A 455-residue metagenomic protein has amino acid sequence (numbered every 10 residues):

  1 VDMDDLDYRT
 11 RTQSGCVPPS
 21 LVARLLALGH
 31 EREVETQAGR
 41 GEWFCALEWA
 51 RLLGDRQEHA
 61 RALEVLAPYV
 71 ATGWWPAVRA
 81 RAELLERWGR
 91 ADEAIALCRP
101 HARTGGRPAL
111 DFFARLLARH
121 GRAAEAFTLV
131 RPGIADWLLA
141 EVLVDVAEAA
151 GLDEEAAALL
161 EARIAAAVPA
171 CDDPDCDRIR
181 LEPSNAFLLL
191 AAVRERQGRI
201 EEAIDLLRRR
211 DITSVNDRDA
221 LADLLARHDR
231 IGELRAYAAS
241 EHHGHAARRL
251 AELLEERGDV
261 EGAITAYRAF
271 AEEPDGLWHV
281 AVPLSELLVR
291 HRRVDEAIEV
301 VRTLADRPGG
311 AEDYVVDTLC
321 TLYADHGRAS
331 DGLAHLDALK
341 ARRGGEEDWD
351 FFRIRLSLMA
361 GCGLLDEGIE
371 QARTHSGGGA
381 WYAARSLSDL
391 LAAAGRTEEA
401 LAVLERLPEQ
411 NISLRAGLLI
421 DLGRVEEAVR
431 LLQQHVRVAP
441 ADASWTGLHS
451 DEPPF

Functional and structural regions predicted by a protein language model:
V1-L143, E148-L159, C176-F187, R196-I200 (+2 more regions): Flexible inter-repeat linkers and adjacent short helices within tandem amphipathic alpha-helical repeat scaffolds
T10-P18, R40-L47, T72-R79, T104-D111 (+12 more regions): Generic helix N-cap/helix-start motif at coil->alpha-helix transitions
V22, W49-A50, A82, A114 (+10 more regions): Conserved small-residue packing positions in alpha-helical repeats and bundles
G29-A38, H59-Y69, R90-H101, R122-G133 (+9 more regions): Alpha-helical repeat scaffolds
R32, L63, A80-A82, D92-I95 (+14 more regions): Conserved positions within tandem-repeat grammars
V34-E35, A166-L181, R307-P308, A341-E346: Flexible helix-coil transition and linker loops at the boundaries of alpha-helical arrays
S214, E233, A247, P274-L277 (+11 more regions): C-terminal structured domains
